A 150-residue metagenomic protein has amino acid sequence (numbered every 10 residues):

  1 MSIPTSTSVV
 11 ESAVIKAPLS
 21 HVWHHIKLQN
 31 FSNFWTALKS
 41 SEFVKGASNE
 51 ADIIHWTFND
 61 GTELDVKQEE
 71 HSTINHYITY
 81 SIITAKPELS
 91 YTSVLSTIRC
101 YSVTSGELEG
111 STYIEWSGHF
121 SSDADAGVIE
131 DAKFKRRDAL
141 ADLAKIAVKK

Functional and structural regions predicted by a protein language model:
M1-N49: Hydrophobic ligand-binding cavity/cleft-lining segments
M1-T7, D138-L140, K145-K150: Eukaryotic N-terminal low-complexity, Ser/Thr- and Lys/Arg-rich leader segments that predominantly function as
S8-V10, T62-K67, S90-T97: Short, surface-exposed coil-to-beta transition loops
S12-K16, H55-T57, K67, R99: Generic structural detector for well-ordered beta-strands
K16-S20, E70-H76, C100-T112: A short, structured loop/turn motif at beta-sheet edges
N30-A37, E42-L89, S121: Glycine-rich portal/gate segments that line the openings of hydrophobic small-molecule binding cavities
I83-D142: Beta-strand/loop substructures that line and gate deep hydrophobic ligand-binding cavities in soluble
